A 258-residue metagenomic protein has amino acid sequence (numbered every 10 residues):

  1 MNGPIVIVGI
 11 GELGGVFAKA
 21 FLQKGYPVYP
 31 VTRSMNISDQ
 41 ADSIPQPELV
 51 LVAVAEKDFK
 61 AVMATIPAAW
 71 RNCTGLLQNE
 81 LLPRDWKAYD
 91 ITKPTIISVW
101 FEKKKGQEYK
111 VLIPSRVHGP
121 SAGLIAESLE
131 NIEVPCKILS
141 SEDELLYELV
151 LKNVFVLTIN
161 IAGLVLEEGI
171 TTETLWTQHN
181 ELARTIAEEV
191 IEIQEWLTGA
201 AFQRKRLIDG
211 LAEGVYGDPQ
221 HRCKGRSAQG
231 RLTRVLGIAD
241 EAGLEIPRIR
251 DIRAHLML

Functional and structural regions predicted by a protein language model:
N2, R184, E188-L258: NAD(P)-dependent Rossmann-like dehydrogenase/reductase catalytic/cofactor-binding core
N2, V8-I10, G14-L22, Y29 (+1 more regions): Rossmann-like NAD(P)(H) cofactor-binding subdomain of soluble oxidoreductases
E12, F101-I113, E167-L175, E213-C223: Helix-loop-beta segment of a Rossmann-like dinucleotide-binding subdomain
L22, E130, D240: Anion (oxyanion) recognition and catalysis
Y26-P27, V134: Short phosphate-binding/catalytic loops that engage adenosine nucleotides
T74-K152: Rossmann-fold dinucleotide-binding core
E144-I191: Active-site-proximal catalytic alpha-helix in oxidoreductases
